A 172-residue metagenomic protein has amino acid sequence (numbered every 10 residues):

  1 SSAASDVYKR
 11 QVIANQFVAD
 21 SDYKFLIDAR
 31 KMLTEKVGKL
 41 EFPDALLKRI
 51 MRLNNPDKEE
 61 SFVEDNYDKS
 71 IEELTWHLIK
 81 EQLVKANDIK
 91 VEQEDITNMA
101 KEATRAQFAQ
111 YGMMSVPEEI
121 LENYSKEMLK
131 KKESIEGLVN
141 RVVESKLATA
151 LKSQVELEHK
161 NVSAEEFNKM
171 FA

Functional and structural regions predicted by a protein language model:
S5-A172: Extended, charged alpha-helical "arm"/coiled-coil substrate-binding scaffolds, typified by the C-terminal helical
